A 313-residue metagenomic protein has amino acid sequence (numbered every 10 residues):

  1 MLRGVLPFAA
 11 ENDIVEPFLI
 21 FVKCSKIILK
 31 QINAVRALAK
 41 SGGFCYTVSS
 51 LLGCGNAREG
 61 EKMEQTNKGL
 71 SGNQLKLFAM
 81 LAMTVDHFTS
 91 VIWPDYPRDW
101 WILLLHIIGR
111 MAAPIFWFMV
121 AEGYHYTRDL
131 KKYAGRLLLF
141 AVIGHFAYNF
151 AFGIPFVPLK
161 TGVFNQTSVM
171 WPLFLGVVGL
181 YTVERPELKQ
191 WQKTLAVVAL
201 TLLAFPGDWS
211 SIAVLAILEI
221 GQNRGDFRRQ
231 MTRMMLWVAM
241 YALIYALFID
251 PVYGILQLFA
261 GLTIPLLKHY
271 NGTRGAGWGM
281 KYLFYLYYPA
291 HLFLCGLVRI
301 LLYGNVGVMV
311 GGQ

Functional and structural regions predicted by a protein language model:
M1-I20, Q31-T47: Positively charged N-terminal leader segments that act as targeting/secretion signals
F21-L29, S41-Q313: Alpha-helical transmembrane segments and their immediate juxtamembrane cytosolic regions
